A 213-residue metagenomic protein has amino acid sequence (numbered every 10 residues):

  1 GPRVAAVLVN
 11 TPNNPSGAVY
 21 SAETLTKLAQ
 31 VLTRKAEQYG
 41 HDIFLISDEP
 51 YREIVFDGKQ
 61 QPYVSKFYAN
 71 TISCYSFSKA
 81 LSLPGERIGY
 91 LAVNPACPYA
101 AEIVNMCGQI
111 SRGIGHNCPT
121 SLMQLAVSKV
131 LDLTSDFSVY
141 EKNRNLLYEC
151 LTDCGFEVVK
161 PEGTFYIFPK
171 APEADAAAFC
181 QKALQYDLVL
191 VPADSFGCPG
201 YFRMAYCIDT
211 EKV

Functional and structural regions predicted by a protein language model:
G1-V213: PLP-dependent class I/II
